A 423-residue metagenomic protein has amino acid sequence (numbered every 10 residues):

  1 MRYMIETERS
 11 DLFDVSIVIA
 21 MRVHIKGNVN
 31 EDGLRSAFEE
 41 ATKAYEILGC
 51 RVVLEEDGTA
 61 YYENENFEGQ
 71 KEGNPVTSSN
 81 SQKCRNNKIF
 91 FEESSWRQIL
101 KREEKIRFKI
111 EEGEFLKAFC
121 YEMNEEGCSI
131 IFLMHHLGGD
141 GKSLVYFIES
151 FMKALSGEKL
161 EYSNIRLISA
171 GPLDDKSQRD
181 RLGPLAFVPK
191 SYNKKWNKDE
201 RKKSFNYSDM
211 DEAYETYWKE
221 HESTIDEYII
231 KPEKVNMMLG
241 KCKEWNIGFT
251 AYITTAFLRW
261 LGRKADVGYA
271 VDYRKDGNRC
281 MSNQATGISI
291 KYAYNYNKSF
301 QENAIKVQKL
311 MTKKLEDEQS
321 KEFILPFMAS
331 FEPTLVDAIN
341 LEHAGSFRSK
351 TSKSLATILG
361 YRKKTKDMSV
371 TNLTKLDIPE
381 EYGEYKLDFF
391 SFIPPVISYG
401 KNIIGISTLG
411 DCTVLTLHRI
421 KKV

Functional and structural regions predicted by a protein language model:
M1-R9, R85-N87, S94, G138 (+2 more regions): Non-catalytic, low-complexity flexible loops and terminal extensions
M1-Y61, F67-Q70, K83-L116, G262-V423: Acyl-thioester-dependent acyl-group transfer interface
D14-G33, I110-I131, E212-D276, D411-V414: Gly/Ser/Thr-rich phosphate-binding loops and adjoining beta-strand/alpha-helix segments that form adenosine-phosphate
N30-A44, I130, L144-A154, M238 (+3 more regions): Structural preference for long, well-ordered alpha-helical segments in enzyme cores
Y45, H135-H136: Histidine-centered divalent metal-coordination motifs
F90-M123, L133, L160-S177: Hydrophobic, well-ordered secondary-structure segments that either form specific early membrane-associated helices used
G139, M152-K159, K243, F257-G262 (+1 more regions): Hydrophobic/aromatic-lined pockets within catalytic cores
